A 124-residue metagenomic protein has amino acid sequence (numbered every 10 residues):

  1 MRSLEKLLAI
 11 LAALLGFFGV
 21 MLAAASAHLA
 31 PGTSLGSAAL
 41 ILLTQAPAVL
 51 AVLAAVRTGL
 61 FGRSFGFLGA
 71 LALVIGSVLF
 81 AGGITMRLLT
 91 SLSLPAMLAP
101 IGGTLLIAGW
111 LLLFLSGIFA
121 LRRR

Functional and structural regions predicted by a protein language model:
M1-R124: Polytopic transmembrane helical bundles with strong interfacial aromatic enrichment
